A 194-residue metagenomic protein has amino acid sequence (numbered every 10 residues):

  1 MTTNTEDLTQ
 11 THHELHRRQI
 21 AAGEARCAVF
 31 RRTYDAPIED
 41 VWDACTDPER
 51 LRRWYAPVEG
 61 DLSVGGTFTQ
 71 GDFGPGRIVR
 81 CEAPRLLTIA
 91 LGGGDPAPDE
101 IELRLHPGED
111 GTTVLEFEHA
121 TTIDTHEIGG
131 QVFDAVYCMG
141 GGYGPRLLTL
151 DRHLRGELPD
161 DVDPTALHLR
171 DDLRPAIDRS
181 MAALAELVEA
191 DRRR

Functional and structural regions predicted by a protein language model:
M1-I20, A120-R194: Terminal "cap-and-tail" regions of soluble proteins that handle hydrophobic small molecules
M1-V58: Hydrophobic ligand-binding cavity/cleft-lining segments
T33-P37, G65-G71, A135: Alpha-helical scaffold segments that form or flank carboxylate-/histidine-based iron centers
V41, L51, I78, L87-I89 (+3 more regions): Hydrophobic pocket/interface hotspot
R50-F73, L187-R194: Short N-terminal secondary-structure initiator segments
E59-G60, T67-V132: Hydrophobic-ligand binding "helix-grip"
